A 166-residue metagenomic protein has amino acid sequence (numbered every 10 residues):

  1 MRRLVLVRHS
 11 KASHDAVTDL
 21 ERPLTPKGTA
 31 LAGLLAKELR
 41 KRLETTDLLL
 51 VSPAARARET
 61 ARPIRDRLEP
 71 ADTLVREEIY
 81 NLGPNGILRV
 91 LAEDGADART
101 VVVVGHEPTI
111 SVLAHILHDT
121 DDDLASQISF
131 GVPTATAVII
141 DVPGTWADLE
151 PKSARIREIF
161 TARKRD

Functional and structural regions predicted by a protein language model:
M1-R2, A98, T134, S153: A structure-centric signal for secondary-structure junctions around beta-strands
R3-E78, L82-G86, V90-L91, H118 (+3 more regions): Active-site-proximal alpha-helix that buttresses catalytic centers in soluble enzyme cores
L4, T100-V102, A137: Residue-level preference for the first positions of well-ordered beta-strands
D15-A16, L113, L149: Residues that scaffold the ATP/ADP-binding catalytic core of kinase and kinase-like folds
A92-V103, L149-R155: A polyampholytic, Gly/Pro-enriched intrinsically disordered region
R99-H118: A glycine-rich beta-strand to alpha-helix segment that forms a phosphate/ribose-binding loop at ligand/cofactor sites
H118-R155: Domain-level recognition of soluble alpha/beta enzyme cores, biased toward histidine phosphatases/phosphomutases
A154-R165: Short, solvent-exposed aromatic-acidic interface loops
